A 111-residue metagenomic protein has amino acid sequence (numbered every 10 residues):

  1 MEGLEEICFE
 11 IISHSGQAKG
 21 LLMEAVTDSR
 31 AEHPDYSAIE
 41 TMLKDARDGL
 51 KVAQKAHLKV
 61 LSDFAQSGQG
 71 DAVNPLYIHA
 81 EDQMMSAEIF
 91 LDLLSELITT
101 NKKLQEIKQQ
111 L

Functional and structural regions predicted by a protein language model:
M1-L111: Terminal alpha-helical segments
